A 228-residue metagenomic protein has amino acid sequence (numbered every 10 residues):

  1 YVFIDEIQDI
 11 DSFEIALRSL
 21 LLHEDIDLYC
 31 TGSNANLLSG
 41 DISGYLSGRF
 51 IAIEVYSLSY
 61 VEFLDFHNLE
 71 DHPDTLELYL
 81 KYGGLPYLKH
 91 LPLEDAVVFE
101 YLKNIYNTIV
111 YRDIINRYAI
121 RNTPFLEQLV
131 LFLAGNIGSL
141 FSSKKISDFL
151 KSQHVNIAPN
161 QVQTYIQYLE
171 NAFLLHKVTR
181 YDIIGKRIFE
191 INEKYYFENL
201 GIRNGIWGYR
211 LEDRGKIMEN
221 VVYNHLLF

Functional and structural regions predicted by a protein language model:
Y1-F13: Conserved P-loop NTPase "ATPase switch" module shared by AAA+ and STAND
F3, D27-S33, E54: Structural recognition of the conserved hydrophobic beta-strand(s) that form the central parallel beta-sheet of P-loop
D11-I15, S39-G40: Short N-terminal helix/helix-N-cap motif within the alpha/beta-hydrolase-1
E14-H23: Short, conserved "post-DEAD/DEAH" coupling segment immediately C-terminal to helicase motif II within the SF2/RecA-like
D25-D27, Y60: Asp-box/WD-like beta-propeller blade repeats and closely related beta-sheet repeat scaffolds
S33-A35, G40-L140: Interdomain motor-coupling "hinge/lid" segment immediately C-terminal to the ATP-binding subdomain of NTP-driven enzymes
D95-F228: Accessory nucleic acid-recognition modules appended to NTPase machines
